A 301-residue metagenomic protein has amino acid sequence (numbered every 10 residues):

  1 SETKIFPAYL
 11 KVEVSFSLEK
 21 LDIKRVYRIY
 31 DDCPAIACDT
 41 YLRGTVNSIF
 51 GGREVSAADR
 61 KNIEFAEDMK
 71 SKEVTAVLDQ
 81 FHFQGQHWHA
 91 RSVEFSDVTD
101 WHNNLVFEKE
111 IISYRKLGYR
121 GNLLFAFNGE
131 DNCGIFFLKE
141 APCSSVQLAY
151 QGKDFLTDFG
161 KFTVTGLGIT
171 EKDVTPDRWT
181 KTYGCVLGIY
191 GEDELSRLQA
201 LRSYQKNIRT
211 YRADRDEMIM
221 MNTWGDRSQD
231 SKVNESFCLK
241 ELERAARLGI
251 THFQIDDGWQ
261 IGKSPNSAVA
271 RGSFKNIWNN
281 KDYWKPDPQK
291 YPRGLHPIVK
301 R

Functional and structural regions predicted by a protein language model:
S1-R202: N-terminal accessory beta-strand-rich subdomains and adjacent acidic, glycine-rich linkers that precede catalytic cores
Y30-D31, Y211, S228, P288: Short, charged/polar micro-motifs that form catalytic or ligand-binding hotspots
V77-L78, R91, T210-D214, F274: Alpha-helical interaction segments
I169, Y190-R212, I250-D257, Y291-R301: Glycine-rich, aromatic-flanked loop segments that form ligand/cofactor-binding clefts across common enzyme folds
T175, W179-T182, V186, E194-E235: Mobile, glycine- and charge-enriched loop segments and immediately flanking short secondary-structure elements within
D216-R301: Aromatic-lined carbohydrate-binding/catalytic grooves of carbohydrate-active enzymes
